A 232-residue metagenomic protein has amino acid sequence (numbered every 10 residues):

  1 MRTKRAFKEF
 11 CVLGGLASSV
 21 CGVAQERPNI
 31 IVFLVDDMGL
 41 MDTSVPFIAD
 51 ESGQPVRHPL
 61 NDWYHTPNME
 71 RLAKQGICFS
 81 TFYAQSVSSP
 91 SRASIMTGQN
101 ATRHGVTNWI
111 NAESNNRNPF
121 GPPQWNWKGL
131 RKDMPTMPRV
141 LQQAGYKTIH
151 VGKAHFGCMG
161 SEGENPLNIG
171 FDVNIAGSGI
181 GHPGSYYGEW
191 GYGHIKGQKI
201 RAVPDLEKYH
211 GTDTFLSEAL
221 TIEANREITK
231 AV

Functional and structural regions predicted by a protein language model:
M1-A6: N-terminal secretory signal peptides that target proteins for export/translocation
K8-S19: Bacterial N-terminal signal peptides
V20-A24: Sec/Tat signal peptide C-region and signal peptidase I cleavage site
Q25-I77, A154: Active-site-proximal N-terminal segment of extracellular/periplasmic enzymes that hydrolyze or transfer
I31-L34, D42, R71, C78-A84 (+4 more regions): Structural recognition of the beta-strand scaffold that forms the well-ordered cores of secreted hydrolase catalytic
P46-F47, C78-T102, T107-E113, H150-E162 (+1 more regions): Short, solvent-exposed turn/loop segments enriched in Gly/Ser/Thr/Pro and often Arg
P55, P59-Y64, S80, R117-L130: Active-site-proximal loop motif in hydrolases
T107-K147, A154-V232: Formylglycine-dependent
